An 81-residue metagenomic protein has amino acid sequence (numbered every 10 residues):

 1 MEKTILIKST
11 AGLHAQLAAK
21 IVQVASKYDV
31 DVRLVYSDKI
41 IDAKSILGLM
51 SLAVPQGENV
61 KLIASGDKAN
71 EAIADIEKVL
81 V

Functional and structural regions predicted by a protein language model:
M1, I21, Y28, V79-L80: Broad hydrophobic/π-residue packing in well-ordered secondary structure
M1-S9: Short amphipathic
L6, D42, K61: Conserved beta-strand segments that form the floor/walls of ligand-binding pockets within enzyme and binding domains
L13-R33, I41-P55: Amphipathic alpha-helical interaction surfaces in cytosolic regulatory modules
D29, M50-V81: C-terminal structural segments of small proteins and small subunits
